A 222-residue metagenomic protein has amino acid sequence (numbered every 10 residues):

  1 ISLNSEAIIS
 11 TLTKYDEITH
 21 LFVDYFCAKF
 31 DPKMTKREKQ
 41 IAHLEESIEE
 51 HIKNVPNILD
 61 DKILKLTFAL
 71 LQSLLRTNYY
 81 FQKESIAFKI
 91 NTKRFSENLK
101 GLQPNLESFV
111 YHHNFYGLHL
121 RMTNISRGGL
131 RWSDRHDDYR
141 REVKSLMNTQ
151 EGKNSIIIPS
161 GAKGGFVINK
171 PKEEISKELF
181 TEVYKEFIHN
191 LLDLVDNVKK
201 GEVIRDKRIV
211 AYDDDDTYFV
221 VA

Functional and structural regions predicted by a protein language model:
I1-A222: Extended, well-ordered protein cores
